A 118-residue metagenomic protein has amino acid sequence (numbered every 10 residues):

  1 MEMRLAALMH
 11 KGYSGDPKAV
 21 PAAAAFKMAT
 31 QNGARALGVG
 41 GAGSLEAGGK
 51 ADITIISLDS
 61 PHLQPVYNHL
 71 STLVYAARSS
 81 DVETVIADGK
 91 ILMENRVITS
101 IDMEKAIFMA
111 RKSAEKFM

Functional and structural regions predicted by a protein language model:
M1-S60, V74-A77: His/Asp/Glu-enriched, well-ordered alpha-helical/loop segment that forms or immediately abuts the divalent-metal
R4, T30-G33, V82-E83, M103 (+1 more regions): Alpha-helical structural signal
A51-I107: C-terminal cap of metal-dependent C-N hydrolases
I107-M118: Short, solvent-exposed cationic patches
